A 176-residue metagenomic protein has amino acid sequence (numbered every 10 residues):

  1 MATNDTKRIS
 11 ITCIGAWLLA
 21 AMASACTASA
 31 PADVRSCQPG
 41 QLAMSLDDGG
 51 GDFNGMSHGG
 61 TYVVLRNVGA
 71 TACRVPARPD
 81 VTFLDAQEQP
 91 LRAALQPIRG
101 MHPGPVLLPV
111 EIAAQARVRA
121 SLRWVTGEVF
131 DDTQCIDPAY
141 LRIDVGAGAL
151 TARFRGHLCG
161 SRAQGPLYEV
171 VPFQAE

Functional and structural regions predicted by a protein language model:
C13-S24: Bacterial N-terminal signal peptides
T27-A28: Bacterial signal peptide processing site
P31-G55: Low-complexity, acidic Ser/Thr/Pro/Gly-rich terminal tails and inter-domain linkers that flank the onset of structured
G55-Y62, I136-P138: Short, solvent-exposed loop/turn segments enriched in Ser/Thr/Gly
V63-A70: Asparagine-centered strand-capping/turn motif at beta-strand->loop junctions
V75-A114: The feature marks short-to-medium sequence segments in extracytoplasmic or secretory-pathway proteins
M101-D137: Short, solvent-exposed, Trp/other aromatic-anchored flexible loops in extracytoplasmic proteins
T126-P166: Terminal connector regions
